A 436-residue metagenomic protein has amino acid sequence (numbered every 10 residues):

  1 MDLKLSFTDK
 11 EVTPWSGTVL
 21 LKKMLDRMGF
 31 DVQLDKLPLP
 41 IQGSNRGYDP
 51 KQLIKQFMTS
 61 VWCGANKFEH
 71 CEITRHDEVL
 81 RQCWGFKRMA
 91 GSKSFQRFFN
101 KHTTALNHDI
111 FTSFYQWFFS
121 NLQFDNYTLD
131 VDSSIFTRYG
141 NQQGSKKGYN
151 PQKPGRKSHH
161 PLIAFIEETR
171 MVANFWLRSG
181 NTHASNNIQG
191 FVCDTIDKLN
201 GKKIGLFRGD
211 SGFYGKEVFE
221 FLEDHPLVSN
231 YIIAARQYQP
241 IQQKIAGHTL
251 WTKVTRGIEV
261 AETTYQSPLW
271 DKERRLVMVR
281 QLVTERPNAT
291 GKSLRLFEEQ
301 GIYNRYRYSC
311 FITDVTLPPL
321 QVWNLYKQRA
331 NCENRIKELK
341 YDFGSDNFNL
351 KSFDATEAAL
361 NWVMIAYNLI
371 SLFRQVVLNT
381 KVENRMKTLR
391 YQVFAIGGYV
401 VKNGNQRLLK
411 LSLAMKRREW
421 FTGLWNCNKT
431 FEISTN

Functional and structural regions predicted by a protein language model:
M1-T182, N186-K198, D224, G397-N436: Dynamic "connector" segments at or just before major functional cores
D2-F7, N230-Y341, N426-N436: An anionic, glycine-rich sequence signature occurring as long contiguous blocks
M24, Q56-F57, C71, G91 (+9 more regions): Short, conserved catalytic/metal-binding motifs centered on acidic residues
H70, R138-G140, A173-N174, E217 (+3 more regions): Short helix/loop capping segments that flank catalytic or ligand/cofactor-binding pockets
C71, I135, V315, P319-W362 (+1 more regions): Short amphipathic alpha-helical "interface-anchor" segments enriched in bulky aromatics
Q143-G148, F221-H225, S229, A246-T252: Short secondary-structure boundary/capping segments
S179-P240: Domain-level cores of phosphate- or acyl-group-handling catalytic modules
D346-K410: Basic, amphipathic alpha-helical segments enriched in Lys/Arg and hydrophobic/aromatic residues
